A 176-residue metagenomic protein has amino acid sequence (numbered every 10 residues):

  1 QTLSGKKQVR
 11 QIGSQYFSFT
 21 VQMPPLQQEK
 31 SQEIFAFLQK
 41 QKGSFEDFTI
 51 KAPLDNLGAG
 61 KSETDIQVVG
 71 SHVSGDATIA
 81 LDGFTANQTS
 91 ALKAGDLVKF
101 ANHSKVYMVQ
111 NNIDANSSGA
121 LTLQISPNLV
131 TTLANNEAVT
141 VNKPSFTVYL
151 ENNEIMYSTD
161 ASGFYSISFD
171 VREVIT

Functional and structural regions predicted by a protein language model:
Q1-T176: Extracellular/virion structural assembly segments
